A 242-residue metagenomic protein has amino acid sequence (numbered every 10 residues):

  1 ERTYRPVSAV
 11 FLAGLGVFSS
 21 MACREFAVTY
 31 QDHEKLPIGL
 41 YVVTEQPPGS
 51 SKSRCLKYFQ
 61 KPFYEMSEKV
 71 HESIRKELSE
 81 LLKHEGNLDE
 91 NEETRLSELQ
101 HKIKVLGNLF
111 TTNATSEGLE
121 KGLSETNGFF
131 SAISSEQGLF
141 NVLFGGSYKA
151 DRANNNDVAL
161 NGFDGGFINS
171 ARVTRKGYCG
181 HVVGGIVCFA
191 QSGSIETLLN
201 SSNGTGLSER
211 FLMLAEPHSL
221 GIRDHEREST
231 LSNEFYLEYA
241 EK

Functional and structural regions predicted by a protein language model:
E1-K242: Phosphate-handling catalytic cores of nucleic-acid transaction enzymes
